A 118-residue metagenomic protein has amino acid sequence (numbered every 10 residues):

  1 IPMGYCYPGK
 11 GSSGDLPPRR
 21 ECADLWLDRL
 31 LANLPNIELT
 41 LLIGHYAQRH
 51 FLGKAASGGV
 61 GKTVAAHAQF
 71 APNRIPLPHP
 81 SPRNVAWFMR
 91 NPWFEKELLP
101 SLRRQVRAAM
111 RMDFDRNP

Functional and structural regions predicted by a protein language model:
P2-P118: Glycine/proline-rich loop-helix segments at beta-alpha junctions forming the active-site rim of enzyme cores
